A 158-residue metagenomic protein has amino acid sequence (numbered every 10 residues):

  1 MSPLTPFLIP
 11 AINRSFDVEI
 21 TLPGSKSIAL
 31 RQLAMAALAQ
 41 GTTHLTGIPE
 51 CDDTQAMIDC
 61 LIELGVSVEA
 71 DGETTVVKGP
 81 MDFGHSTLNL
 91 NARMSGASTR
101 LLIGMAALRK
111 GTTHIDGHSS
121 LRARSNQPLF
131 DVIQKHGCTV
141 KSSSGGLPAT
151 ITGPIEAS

Functional and structural regions predicted by a protein language model:
M1-S158: Structural preference for solvent-exposed beta-strand-turn elements and adjacent flexible terminal/loop segments within
